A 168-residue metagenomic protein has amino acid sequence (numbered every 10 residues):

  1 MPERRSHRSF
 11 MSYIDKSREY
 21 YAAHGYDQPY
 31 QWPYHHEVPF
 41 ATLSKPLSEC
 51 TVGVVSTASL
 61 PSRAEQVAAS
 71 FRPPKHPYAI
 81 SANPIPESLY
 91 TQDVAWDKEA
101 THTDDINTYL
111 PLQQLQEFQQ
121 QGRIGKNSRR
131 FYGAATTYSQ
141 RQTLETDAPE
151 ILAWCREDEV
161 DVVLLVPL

Functional and structural regions predicted by a protein language model:
M1-L168: An N-terminal assembly and electron-transfer interface module characteristic of large anaerobic redox and radical
